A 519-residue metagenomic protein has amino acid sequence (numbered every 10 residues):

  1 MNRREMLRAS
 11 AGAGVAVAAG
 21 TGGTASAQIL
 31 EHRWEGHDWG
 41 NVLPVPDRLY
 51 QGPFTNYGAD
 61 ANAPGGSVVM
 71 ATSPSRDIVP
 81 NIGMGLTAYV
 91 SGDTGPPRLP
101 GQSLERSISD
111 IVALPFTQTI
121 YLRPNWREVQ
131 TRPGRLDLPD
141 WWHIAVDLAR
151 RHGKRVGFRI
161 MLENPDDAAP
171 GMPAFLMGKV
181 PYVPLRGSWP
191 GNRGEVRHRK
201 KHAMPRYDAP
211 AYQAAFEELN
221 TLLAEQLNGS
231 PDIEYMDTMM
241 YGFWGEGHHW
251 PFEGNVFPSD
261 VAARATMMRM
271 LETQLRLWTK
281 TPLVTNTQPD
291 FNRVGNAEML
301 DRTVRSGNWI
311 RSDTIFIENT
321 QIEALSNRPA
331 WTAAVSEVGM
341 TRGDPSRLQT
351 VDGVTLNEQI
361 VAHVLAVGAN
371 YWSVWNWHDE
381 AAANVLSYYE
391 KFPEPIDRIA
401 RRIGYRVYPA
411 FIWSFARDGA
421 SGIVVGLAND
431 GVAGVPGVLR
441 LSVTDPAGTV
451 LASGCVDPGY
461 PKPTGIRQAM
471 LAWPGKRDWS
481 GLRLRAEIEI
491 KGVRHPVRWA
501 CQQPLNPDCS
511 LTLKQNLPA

Functional and structural regions predicted by a protein language model:
E5-S26: N-terminal export signals
L30-Q118, R123: Boundary/entry segment of secreted carbohydrate-active catalytic domains
L114-P115, Y121-W189: Aromatic-lined substrate-binding rim segments of carbohydrate-active enzymes
A145-R150, K201-Y235, M270: An active-site-proximal structural segment forming one wall of the substrate-binding cleft that immediately precedes
N164-L222: Active-site-adjacent "subsite" loops/lids of carbohydrate-active enzymes
G242-E272, V284-A333: Substrate-binding cleft/loops of secretory-pathway carbohydrate-active enzymes
N308-A410: Substrate-binding cleft of secreted/luminal carbohydrate-active enzymes
R401-A519: Extracellular/luminal regions of secreted and cell-surface proteins that mediate adhesion/ECM remodeling
